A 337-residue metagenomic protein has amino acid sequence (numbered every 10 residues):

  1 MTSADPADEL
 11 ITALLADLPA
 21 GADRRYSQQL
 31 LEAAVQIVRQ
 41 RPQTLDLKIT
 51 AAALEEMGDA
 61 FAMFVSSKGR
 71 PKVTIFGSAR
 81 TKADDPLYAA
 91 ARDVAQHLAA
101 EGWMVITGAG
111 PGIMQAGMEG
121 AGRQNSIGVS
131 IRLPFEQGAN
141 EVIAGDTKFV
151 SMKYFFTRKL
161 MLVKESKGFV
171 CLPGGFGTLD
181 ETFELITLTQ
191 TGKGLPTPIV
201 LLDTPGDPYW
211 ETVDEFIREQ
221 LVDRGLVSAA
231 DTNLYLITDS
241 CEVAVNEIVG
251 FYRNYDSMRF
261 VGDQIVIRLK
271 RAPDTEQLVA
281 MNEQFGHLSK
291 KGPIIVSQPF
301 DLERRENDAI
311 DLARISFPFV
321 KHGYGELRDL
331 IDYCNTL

Functional and structural regions predicted by a protein language model:
T2-I131, D308-A313, L327, C334-T336: Glycine-rich beta-alpha loop segments
G69, Y88, D93, I237-G262 (+1 more regions): PLP-dependent amino-acid enzyme catalytic core
A89-A91, A100, G112-P173: Acidic/glycine-enriched connector segments
I127-Q137, L172, I186-T212, A229-A230: Short, acidic/small-residue loops that bind anionic groups at enzyme active sites
F149-T157, L234-A244: Short acidic-hydrophobic, aromatic-tinged amphipathic segments that line or gate anion-handling sites
M152-L202, D256: Active-site/ligand-binding-proximal alpha/beta "capping" segment
M161-F169, Q220-D239: Conserved thiamine diphosphate
V266-A272, V279-L337: N-terminal accessory interaction module
